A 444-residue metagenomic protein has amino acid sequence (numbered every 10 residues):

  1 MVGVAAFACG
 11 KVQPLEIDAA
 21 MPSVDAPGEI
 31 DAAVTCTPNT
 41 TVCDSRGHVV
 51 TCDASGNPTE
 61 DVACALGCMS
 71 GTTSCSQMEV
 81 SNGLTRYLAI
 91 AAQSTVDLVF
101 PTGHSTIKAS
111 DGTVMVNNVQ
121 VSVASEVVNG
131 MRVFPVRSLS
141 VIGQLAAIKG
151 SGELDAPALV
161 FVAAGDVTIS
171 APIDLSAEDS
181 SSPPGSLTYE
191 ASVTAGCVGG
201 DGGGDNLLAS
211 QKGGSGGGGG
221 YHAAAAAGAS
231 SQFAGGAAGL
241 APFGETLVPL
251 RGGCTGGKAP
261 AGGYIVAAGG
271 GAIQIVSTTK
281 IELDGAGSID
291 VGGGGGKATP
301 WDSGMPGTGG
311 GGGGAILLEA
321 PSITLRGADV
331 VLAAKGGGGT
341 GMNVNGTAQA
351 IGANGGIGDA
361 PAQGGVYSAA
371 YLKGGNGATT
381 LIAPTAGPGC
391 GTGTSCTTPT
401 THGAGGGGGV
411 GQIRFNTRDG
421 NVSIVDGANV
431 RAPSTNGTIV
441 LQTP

Functional and structural regions predicted by a protein language model:
M1-V2: Sec-dependent signal peptide recognition, specifically the positively charged N-region followed immediately by
A6-A8: C-terminal motif of bacterial Sec signal peptides marking the signal peptidase cleavage site
G10-Q13: Bacterial signal peptide processing site
L15-M78: Cysteine-rich, disulfide-bonded extracellular modules and peptides in secreted proteins and receptor ectodomains
L66, G143-A146, G150-G152, A171-I173 (+3 more regions): Small-residue (G/S/T/A) turn/hinge positions that recur once per unit in extracellular repeat modules
L66-T73, D179-S186, T340-N343, N436-P444: Short, surface-exposed linear segments at secondary-structure transitions and domain or protein termini
S81-S138, I142-Q144, A156-V160, A164-Q412: Glycine-centric low-complexity/flexibility signal
L332, G405-P444: Leucine-rich solenoid repeat scaffolds
